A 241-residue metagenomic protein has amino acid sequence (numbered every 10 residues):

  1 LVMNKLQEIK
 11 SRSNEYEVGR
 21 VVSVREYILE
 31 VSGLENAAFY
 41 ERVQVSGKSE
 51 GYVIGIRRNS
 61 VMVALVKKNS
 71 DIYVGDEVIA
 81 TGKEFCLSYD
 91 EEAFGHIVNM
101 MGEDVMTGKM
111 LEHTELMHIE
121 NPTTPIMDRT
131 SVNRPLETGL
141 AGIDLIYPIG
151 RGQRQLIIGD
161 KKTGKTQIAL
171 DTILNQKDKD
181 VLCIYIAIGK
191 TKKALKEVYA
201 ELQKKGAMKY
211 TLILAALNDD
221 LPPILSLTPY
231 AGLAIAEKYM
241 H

Functional and structural regions predicted by a protein language model:
L1-H96, M101: N-terminal accessory targeting/assembly segments
S11-N14, D90, G139, Y147-G150 (+3 more regions): Solvent-exposed alpha-helices and their adjacent loops that cap or buttress functional pockets in soluble metabolic
E26, K48, E77-E84, V98-M106 (+5 more regions): Non-catalytic alpha-helical coupling and interface elements of nucleotide-dependent molecular machines and regulators
R42, E50-Y52, M62, D76-E77 (+6 more regions): Structural motif
D76-V78, F85, E92, V105-Q153 (+2 more regions): P-loop NTPase nucleotide-binding/switch module
G159-D160: The Walker A (P-loop) glycine that initiates the GxxxxGKT/S ATP-binding motif of P-loop NTPases
T163-Y210, A234: Conserved P-loop
A231-M240: Conserved alpha-helical scaffold flanking the Walker A/P-loop in AAA+ ATPase domains
